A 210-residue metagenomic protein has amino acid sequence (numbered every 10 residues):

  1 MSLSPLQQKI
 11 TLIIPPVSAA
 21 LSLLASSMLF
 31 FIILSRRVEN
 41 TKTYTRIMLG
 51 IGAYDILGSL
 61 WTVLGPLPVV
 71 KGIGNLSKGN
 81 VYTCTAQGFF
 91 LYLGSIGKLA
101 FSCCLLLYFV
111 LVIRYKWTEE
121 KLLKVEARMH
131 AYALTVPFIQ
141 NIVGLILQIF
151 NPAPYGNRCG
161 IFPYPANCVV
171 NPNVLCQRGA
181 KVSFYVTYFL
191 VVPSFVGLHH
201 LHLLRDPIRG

Functional and structural regions predicted by a protein language model:
M1-I14, N75-L91, I161-Y188: Juxtamembrane membrane-interface segments at transmembrane-helix boundaries in membrane proteins
Q8-L12, G50, Y54-L122: Extracellular TM2-ECL1-early TM3 structural module of rhodopsin-like
K9-V38, L107, H200-D206: First transmembrane helix
T11-S18, K42-Y54, T83-A100, L123-A133 (+1 more regions): Transmembrane alpha-helices of multi-pass eukaryotic membrane proteins
S26-R36, G58-V69, I139-Q148, F195-L204: Membrane-embedded alpha-helices of multi-pass membrane proteins, especially ion channels and transporters
N40-R46, V69-V81, Y115, E119 (+2 more regions): Interhelical loop segments of eukaryotic multi-pass membrane proteins
Y115-N141: The cytoplasmic-loop to transmembrane-helix boundary for the fourth helix
Q140-I208: Extracellular-loop-to-transmembrane junctions of the mid-late helices
